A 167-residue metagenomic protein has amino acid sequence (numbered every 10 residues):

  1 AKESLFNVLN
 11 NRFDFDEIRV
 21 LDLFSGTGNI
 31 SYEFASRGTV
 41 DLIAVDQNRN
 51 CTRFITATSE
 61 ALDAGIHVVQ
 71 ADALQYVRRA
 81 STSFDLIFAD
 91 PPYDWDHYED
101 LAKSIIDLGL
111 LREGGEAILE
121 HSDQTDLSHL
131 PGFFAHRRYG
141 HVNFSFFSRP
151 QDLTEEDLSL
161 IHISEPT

Functional and structural regions predicted by a protein language model:
A1-L160, S164: Class I S-adenosyl-L-methionine-dependent methyltransferase catalytic core
